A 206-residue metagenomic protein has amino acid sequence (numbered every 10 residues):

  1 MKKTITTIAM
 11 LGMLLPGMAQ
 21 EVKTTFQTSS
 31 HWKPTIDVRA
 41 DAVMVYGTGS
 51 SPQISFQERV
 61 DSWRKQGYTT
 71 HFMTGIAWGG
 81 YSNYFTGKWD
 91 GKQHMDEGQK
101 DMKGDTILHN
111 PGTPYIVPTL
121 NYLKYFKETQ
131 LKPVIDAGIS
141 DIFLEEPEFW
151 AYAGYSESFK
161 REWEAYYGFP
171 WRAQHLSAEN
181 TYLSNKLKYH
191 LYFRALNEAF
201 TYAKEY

Functional and structural regions predicted by a protein language model:
K2-I8: Sec-dependent signal peptide recognition, specifically the positively charged N-region followed immediately by
L11-M18: Hydrophobic h-region of N-terminal signal peptides that target proteins for export in Gram-negative bacteria
V22-S62, Q66, P133-I142: Catalytic domains of carbohydrate-active enzymes, especially glycoside hydrolases
S29-H31, T48-G49, G75-G79, P147-F149: Active-site beta-loop-alpha junctions enriched in small/polar residues
P52-F56, G80-S82, A151-G154: Extracytoplasmic/secreted cell-surface and envelope-processing proteins
F56-H71, L196-Y206: Surface-exposed amphipathic alpha-helices with a cationic face
F72, I76-A137, A173-Y189, F193-N197: Active-site-adjacent "subsite" loops/lids of carbohydrate-active enzymes
D136-D141, E145, W150-Y206: Active-site neighborhood of glycoside hydrolase catalytic domains
